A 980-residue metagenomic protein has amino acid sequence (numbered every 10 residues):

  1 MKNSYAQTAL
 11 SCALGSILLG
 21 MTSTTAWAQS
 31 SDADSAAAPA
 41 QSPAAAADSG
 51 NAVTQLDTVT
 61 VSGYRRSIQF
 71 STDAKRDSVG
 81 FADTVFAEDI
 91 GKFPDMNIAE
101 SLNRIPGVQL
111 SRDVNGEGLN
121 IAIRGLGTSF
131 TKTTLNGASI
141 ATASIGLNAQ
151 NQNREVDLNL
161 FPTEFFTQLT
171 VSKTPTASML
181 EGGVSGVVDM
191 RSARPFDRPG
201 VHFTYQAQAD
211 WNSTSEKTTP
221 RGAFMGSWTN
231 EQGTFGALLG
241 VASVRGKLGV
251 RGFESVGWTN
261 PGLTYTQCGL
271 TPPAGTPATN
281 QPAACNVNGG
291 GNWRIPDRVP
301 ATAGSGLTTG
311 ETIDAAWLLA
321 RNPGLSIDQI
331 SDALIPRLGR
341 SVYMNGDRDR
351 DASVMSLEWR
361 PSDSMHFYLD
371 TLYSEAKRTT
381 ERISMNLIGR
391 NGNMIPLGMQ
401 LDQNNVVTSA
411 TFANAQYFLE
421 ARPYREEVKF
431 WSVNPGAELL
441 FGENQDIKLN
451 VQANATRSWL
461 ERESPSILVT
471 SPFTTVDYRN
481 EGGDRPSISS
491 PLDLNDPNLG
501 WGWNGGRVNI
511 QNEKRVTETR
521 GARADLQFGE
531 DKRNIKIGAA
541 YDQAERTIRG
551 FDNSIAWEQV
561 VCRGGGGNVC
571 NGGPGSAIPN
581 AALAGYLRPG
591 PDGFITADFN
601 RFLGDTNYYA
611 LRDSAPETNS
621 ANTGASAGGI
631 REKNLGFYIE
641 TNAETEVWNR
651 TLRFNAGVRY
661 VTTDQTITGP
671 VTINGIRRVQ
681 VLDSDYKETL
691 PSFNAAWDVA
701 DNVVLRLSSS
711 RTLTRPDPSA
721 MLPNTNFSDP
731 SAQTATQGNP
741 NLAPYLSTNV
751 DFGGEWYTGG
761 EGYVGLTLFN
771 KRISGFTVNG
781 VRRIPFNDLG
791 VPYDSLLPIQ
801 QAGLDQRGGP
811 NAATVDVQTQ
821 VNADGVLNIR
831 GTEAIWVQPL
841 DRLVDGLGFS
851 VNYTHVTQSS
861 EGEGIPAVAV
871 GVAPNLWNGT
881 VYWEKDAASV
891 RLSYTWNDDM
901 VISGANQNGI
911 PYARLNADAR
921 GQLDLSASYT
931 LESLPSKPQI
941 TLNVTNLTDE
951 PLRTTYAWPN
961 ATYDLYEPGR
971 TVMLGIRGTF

Functional and structural regions predicted by a protein language model:
D57-F93, N120, I145-Q150: N-terminal periplasmic "start-of-domain" segments of outer-membrane beta-barrel proteins
A99-A143, K173: Extracytoplasmic beta-strand/coil segments of soluble accessory domains associated with Gram-negative outer-membrane
S139, S144, E545, R588-A597 (+9 more regions): Surface-exposed extracellular loop regions of Gram-negative outer-membrane beta-barrel proteins, predominantly
E155-Q206, Q838: A beta-strand signature from Gram-negative outer-membrane beta-barrel systems, especially the internal plug domain
D189-S192, A207-A209, T218-T229, V244 (+16 more regions): Outer-membrane beta-barrel transmembrane strands
S215-N391, V428-G436, P691-N694: Transmembrane beta-barrel wall of Gram-negative outer-membrane proteins
N770-R772, T777-R782, L789-N906: Gram-negative outer-membrane beta-barrel transporters
R772-G775, D898-G904, Y929-F980: C-terminal beta-signal and adjacent terminal beta-strands/loops of Gram-negative outer-membrane beta-barrel proteins
